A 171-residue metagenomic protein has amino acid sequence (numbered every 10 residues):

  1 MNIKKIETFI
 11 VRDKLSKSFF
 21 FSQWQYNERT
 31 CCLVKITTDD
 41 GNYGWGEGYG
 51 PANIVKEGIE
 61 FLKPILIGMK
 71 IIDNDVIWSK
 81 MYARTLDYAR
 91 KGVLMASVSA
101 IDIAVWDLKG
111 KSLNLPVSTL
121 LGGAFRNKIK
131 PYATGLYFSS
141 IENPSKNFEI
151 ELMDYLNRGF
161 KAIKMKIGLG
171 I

Functional and structural regions predicted by a protein language model:
M1-Y43: Structured beta-strand/loop patches that form or line metal/cofactor-binding pockets in enzymes
I10, G50, I167: Residues that line or immediately flank small-molecule/substrate-binding pockets and catalytic motifs
Q25-E28, G123-F125, L156: Solvent-exposed alpha-helices and their adjacent loops that cap or buttress functional pockets in soluble metabolic
C31-L33, N42-W45, I59, K128 (+1 more regions): A common structural microfeature
T37-L113: Metal- or metallocofactor-binding catalytic centers and their adjacent structured scaffolds across diverse enzyme
D102-S140: Glycine-rich, aromatic-flanked loop segments that form ligand/cofactor-binding clefts across common enzyme folds
N127-I171: Metal-dependent enolase-superfamily TIM-barrel catalytic cores that perform enediolate-based chemistry
